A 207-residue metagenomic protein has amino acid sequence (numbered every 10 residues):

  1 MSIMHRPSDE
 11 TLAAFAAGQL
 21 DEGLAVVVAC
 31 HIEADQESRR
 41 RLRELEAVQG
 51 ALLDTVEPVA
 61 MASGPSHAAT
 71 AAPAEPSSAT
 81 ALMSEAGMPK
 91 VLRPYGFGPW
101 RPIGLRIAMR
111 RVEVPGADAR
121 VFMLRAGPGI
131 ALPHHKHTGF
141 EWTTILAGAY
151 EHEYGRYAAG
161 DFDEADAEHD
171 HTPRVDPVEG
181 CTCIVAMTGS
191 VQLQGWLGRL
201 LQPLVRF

Functional and structural regions predicted by a protein language model:
M1-S8, Q19-V26, C30-Q36, R40-R101: Positively biased amphipathic helices and basic secretion/translocation or surface-docking motifs that either flank
G98, L105-H137, D166-D170: Conserved short histidine dyad/triad with adjacent acidic residue
G127-G129, A159, E164-A165, G189 (+1 more regions): Structured surface interface patches that mediate subunit assembly and partner/cofactor docking
G127-I130, K136-H152: Glycine- and acidic-residue-biased ligand/ion/polar-headgroup-sensing regions
K136-T138, G155-Y157, V175-P177: Short glycine/proline-enriched turns and hinge-like loops at secondary-structure junctions
H152-T172: Short acidic-glycine-tyrosine-enriched beta hairpin
H169-L193: Ligand-binding loop in jelly-roll beta-barrel domains
V185-F207: Amphipathic alpha-helical interface segments
